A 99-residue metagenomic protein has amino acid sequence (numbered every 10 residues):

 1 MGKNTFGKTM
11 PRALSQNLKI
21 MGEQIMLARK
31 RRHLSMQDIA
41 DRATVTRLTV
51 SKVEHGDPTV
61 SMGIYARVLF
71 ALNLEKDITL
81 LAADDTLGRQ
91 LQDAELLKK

Functional and structural regions predicted by a protein language model:
G7-R31, L81: A short, Lys/Arg-rich alpha-helix, primarily the initiator
I25, M36, R47, M62-Y65: Helix-turn-helix DNA-binding elements, focusing on the entry/boundary residues of the two helices that contact DNA
R29, A40, L69: The alpha-helix within a helix-turn-helix
H33-S51: Short alpha-helical DNA-recognition segment
D57-F70: Short, basic-rich loop-to-helix N-cap that marks the start of a DNA-contacting helix
T79-K99: Short, charged recognition helix plus adjacent turn of helix-turn-helix-like nucleic-acid-binding domains
